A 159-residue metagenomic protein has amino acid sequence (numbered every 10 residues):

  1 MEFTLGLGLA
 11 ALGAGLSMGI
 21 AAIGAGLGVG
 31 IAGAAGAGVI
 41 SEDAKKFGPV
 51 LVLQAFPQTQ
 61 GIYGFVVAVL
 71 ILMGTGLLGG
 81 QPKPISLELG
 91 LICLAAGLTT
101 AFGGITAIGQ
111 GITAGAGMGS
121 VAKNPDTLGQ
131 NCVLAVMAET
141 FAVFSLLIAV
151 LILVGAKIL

Functional and structural regions predicted by a protein language model:
M1-L159: Hydrophobic, small-residue-rich transmembrane alpha-helices and their short perimembrane loops in multi-pass membrane
